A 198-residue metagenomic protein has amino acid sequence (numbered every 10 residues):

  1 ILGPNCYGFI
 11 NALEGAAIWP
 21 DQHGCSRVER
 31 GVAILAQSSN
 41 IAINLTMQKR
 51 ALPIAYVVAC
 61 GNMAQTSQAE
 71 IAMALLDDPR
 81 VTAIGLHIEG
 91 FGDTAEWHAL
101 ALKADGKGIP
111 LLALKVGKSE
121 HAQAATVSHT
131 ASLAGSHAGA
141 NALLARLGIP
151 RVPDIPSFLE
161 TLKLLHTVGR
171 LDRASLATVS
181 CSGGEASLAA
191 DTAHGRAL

Functional and structural regions predicted by a protein language model:
L2-L198: Catalytic-core regions of core metabolic enzymes, especially those transforming organic acids/acyl-group intermediates
